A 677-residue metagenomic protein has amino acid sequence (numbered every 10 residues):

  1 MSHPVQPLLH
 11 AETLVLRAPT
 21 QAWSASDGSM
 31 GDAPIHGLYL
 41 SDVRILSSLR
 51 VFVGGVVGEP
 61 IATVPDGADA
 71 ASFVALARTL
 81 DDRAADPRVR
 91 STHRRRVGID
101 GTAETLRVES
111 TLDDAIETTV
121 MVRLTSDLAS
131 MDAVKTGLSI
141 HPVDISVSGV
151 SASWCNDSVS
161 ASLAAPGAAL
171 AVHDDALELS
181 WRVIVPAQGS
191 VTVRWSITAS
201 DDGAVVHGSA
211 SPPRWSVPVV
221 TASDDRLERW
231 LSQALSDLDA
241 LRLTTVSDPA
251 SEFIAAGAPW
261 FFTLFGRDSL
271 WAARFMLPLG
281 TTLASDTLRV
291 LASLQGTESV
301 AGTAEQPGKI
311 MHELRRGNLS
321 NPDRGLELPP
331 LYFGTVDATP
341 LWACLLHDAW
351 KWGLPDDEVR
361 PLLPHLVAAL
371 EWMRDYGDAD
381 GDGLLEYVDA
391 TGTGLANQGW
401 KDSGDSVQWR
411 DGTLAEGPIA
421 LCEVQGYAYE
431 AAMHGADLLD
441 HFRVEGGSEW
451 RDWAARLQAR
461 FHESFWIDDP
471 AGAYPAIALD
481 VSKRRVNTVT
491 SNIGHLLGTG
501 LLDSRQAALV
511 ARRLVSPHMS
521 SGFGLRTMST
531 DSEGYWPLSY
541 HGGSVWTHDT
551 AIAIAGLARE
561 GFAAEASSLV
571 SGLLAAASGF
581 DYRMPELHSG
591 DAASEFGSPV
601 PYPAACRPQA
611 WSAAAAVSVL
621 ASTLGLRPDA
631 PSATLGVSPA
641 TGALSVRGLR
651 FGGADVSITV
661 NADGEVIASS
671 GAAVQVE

Functional and structural regions predicted by a protein language model:
M1-R88, D113, D127-A129, L138-V159 (+4 more regions): An extended acidic
V74-T79, T221-L264, A292-E327, Y332 (+6 more regions): Extended glycan-interaction surfaces of carbohydrate-active proteins
G98-G101, E109-L264, D356-L363, V367-D378 (+3 more regions): Acidic/polar, glycine-enriched structural segments that form the non-catalytic walls/loops of the carbohydrate-binding
L106: Catalytic core of tubulin tyrosine ligase-like
T111, E117, I184-P186, L438 (+6 more regions): Beta-rich accessory regions
H207-S209, R226-A234, G280-L294, P355-R374 (+7 more regions): Extended, well-ordered alpha-helical scaffold segments
F262-A396, C422-Q425, Y429, V486 (+3 more regions): Aromatic-rich carbohydrate-recognition surfaces in CAZymes
A605-A640: Catalytic cores of secreted or luminal carbohydrate-active enzymes
